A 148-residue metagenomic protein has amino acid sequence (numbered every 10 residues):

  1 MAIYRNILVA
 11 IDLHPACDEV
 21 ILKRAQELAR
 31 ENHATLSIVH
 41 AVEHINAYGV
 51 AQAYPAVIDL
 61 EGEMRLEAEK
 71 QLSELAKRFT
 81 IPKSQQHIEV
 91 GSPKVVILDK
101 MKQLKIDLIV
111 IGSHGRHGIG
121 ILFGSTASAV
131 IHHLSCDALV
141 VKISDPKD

Functional and structural regions predicted by a protein language model:
M1-A2, A76-I109, D145-D148: Structural beta-alpha unit
A2-Q52, K147: Small/aliphatic-rich secondary-structure junction motif
E27, K100-D148: Gly/Ser-rich helix-loop-strand patches that form or flank binding pockets for ribonucleotide-derived cofactors
S37-V39, Q85-E89, L139: General small-molecule cofactor/ligand-binding pocket signal
A56-K70: A short acidic, glycine-rich active-site loop that binds or catalyzes chemistry on phosphate/adenosine moieties
E67, I88-S92, H114: Short beta->alpha linker loops
